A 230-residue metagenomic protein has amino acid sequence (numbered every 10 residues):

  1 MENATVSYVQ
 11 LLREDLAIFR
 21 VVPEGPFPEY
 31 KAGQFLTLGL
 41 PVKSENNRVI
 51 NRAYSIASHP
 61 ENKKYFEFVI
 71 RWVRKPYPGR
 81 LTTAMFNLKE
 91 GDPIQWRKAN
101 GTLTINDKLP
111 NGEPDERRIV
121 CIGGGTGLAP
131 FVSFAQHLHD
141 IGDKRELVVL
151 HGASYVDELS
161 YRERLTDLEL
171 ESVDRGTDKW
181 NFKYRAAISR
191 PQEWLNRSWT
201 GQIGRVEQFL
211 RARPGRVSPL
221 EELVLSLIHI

Functional and structural regions predicted by a protein language model:
M1-E90, S189: Ferredoxin-reductase
I50, V132, Y161-R162: Conserved strand-to-helix beginnings and helix N-cap segments that scaffold or border functional pockets
A99-E113: A short, basic/flexible loop-to-alpha-helix module at the beginning of a structural domain
V120-I122: Conserved beta-strand elements of the Class I
G124-A129, I230: Ser/Thr-glycine-rich phosphate-binding loops at phosphate-binding pockets of nucleotides, nucleotide cofactors
P130-D140: Histidine-anchored nucleotide/phosphate-binding helix
I141-R145: Conserved S-adenosyl-L-methionine
L150, Y155-I228: Reductase modules of NAD(P)H-dependent flavoproteins
